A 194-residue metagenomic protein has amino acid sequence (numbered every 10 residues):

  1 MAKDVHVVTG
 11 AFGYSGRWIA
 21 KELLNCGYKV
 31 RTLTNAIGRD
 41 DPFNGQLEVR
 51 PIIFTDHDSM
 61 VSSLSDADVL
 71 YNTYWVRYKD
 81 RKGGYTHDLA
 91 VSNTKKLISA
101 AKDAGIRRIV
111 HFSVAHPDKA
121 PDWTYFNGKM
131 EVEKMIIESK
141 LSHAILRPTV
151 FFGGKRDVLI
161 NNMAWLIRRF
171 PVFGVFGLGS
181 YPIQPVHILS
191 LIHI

Functional and structural regions predicted by a protein language model:
D4-C26: N-terminal Rossmann NAD(P)H-binding glycine-rich loop of SDR-like oxidoreductase domains
V5, D68-V69, R108: Structural motif
Y28-N35: Conserved glycine-rich Rossmann-like NAD(P)H-binding loop of the short-chain dehydrogenase/reductase
G38-P42, L47-K96, A100-A104, A115-K119: NAD(P)H-binding glycine-rich loop region in Rossmannoid oxidoreductase-like domains and their noncatalytic homologs
V76, G84-T149, G153: Conserved Rossmann-fold NAD(P)-dependent oxidoreductase catalytic core, especially the SDR/UDP-sugar
G153-N162: Glycine/proline-rich active-site loop of Rossmann-fold NAD(P)-dependent oxidoreductases
W165-V186, S190: A conserved pocket-lining segment of Rossmann-fold NAD(P)-dependent short-chain dehydrogenase/reductase
I192-I194: Conserved small/polar residues in nucleotide/adenosyl-binding loops
